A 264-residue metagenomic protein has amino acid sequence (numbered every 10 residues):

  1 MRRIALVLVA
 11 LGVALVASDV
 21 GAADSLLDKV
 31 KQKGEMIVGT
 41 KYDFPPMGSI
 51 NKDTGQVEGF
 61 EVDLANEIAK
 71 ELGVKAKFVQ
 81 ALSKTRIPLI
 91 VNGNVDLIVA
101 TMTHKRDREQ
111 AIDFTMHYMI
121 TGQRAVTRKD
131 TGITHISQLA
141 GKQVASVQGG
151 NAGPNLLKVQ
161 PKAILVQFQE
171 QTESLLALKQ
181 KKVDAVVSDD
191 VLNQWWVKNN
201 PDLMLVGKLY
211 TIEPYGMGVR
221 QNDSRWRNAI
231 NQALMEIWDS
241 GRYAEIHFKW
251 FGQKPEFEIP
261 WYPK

Functional and structural regions predicted by a protein language model:
D24-S25, N151-F168, L205-L209, L234-K264: Ligand-binding clefts/hinges and TM-proximal coupling segments of bilobed small-molecule sensing domains
E35-E58: Short glycine-rich His-centered loop
G48-T54, A65-V74, A152-Q169, V197-K198 (+1 more regions): Ligand-binding cleft/hinge of the Venus flytrap
V62, N66, K70, K75-Q138 (+2 more regions): Acidic, polar ligand-binding/catalytic clefts
V62-E71, S137, K142-Q143, Q148-N151 (+1 more regions): Extended ligand-binding regions for polar small-molecule ligands
K77-P88, T131, Q148-N151, V166-L176 (+1 more regions): Short helix-initiation/N-cap motifs at beta->coil->alpha
T85-P88, T101-Q110, N155-K158, K179-I212: A ligand-binding cleft/hinge motif common to bilobed small-molecule-binding domains
M119-T127, D190, Q194-M235, Q253-K264: Periplasmic-binding protein-like
